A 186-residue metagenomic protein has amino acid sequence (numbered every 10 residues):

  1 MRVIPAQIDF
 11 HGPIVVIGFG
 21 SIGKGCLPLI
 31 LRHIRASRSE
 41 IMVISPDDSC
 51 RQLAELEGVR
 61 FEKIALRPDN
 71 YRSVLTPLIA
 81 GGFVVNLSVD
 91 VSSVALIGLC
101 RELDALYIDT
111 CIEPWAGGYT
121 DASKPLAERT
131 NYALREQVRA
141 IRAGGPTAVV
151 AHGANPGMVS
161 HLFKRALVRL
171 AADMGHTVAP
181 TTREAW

Functional and structural regions predicted by a protein language model:
M1-H11, S73: A short, basic/flexible loop-to-alpha-helix module at the beginning of a structural domain
I14-P28, F163: Glycine-rich adenosine-cofactor-binding loop
R35-E55: NAD(P)-binding Rossmann-fold cofactor-contacting core
E55-D69: Rossmann-fold cofactor-recognition segment
L66-I79: Conserved Rossmann-fold cofactor-binding substructure of NAD(P)-dependent oxidoreductases
G82-N86, Y107-D109: N-terminal Rossmann-like NAD(P) cofactor-binding module of classical short-chain dehydrogenase/reductase
V91-L106, T110-P146: Rossmann-fold NAD(P)-binding glycine/threonine-rich loop
R135-W186: Rossmann-like dinucleotide-binding core of oxidoreductases
